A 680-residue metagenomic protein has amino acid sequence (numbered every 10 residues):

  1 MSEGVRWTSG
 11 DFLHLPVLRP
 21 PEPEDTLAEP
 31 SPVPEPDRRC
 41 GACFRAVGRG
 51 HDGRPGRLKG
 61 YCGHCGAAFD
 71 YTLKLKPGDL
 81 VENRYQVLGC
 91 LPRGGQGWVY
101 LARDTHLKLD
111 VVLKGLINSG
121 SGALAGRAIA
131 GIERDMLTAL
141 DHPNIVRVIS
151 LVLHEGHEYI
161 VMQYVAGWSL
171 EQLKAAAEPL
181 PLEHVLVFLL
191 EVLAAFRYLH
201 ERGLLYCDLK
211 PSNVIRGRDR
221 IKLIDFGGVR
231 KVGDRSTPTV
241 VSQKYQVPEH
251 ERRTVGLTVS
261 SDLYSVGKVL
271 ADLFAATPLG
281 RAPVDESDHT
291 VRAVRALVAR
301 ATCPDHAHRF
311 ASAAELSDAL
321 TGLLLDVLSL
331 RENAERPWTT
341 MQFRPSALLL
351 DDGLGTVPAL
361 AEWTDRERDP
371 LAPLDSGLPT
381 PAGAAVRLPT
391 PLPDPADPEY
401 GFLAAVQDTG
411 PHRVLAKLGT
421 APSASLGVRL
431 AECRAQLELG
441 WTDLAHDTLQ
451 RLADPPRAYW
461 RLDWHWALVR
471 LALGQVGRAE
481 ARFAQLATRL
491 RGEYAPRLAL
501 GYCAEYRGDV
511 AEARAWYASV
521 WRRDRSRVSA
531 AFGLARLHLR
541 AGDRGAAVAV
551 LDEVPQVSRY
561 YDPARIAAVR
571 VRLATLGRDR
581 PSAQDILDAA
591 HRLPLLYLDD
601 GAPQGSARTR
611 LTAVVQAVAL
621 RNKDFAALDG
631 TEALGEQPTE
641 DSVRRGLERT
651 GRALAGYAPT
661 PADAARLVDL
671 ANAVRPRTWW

Functional and structural regions predicted by a protein language model:
L88-G95, V99: Protein kinase glycine-rich loop
Y100-L101, K108-N118: Glycine-rich ATP phosphate-binding loop
I117-A139: AlphaC helix of the eukaryotic protein kinase fold
L151: Activation-segment/catalytic-loop signature of the eukaryotic protein kinase fold
E155-S169: Conserved short submotifs of the Hanks-type protein kinase catalytic core that shape the nucleotide-binding pocket
L170-L180: AlphaC helix of the protein kinase catalytic domain
F188-L189: Activation segment signature within eukaryotic-like protein kinase domains
H200-R216: Catalytic-loop of the protein kinase fold
